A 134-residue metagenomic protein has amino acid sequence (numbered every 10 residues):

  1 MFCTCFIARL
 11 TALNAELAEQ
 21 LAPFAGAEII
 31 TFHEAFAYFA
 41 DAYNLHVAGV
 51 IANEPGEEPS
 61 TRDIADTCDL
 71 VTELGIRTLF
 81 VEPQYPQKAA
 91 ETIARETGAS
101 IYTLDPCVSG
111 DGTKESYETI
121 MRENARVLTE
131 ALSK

Functional and structural regions predicted by a protein language model:
M1-K134: Extracytoplasmic metal-acquisition and chelation regions
